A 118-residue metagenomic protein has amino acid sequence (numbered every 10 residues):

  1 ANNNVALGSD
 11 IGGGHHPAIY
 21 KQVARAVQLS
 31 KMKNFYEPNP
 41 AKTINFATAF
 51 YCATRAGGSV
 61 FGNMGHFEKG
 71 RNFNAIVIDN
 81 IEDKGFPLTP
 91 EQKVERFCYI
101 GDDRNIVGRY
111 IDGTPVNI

Functional and structural regions predicted by a protein language model:
A1-K84: His/Asp/Glu-enriched, well-ordered alpha-helical/loop segment that forms or immediately abuts the divalent-metal
N72-I118: C-terminal cap of metal-dependent C-N hydrolases
